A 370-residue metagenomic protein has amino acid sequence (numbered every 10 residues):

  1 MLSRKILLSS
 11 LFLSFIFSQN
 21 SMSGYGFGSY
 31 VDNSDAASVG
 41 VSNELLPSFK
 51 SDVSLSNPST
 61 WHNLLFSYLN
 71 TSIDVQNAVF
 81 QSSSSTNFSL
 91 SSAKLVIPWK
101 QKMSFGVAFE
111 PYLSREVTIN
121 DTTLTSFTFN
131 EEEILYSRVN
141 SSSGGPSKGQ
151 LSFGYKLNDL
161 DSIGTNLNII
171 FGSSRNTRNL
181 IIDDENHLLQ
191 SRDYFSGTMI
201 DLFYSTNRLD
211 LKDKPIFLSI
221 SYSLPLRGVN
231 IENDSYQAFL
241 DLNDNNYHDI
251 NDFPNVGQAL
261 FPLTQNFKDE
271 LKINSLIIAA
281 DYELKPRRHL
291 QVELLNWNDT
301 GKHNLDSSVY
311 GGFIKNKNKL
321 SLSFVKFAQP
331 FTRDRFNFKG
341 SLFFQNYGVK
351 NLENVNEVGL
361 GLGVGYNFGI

Functional and structural regions predicted by a protein language model:
K5-F15: Sec-dependent N-terminal signal peptides
S18-P111, E353-V355, N367: N-terminal, post-signal peptide beta-strand-biased segments of exported outer-membrane/organellar beta-barrel and other
F27, S34-G40, L157, D201-I370: Outer membrane beta-barrel transmembrane domains
N33, S48-V53, N63, S83-S89 (+5 more regions): Short sequence motifs at beta-strands and strand-loop junctions characteristic of Gram-negative outer-membrane
E44-L46, S72-A78, A108-Y112, N168-G172 (+3 more regions): Outer-membrane beta-barrel pore domains and translocons
A78-Q81, I134-N140, D183-R192, P262-N266 (+2 more regions): Extracellular loop and loop/strand-boundary signature of outer-membrane beta-barrel proteins
S84-S223: Transmembrane beta-barrel wall of Gram-negative outer-membrane proteins
